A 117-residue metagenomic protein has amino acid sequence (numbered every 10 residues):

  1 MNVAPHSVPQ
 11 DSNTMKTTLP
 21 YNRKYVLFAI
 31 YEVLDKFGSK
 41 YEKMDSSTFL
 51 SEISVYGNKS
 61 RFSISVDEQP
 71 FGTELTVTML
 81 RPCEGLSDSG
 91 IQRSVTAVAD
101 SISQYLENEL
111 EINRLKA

Functional and structural regions predicted by a protein language model:
M1-A117: Ser/Thr-rich, low-complexity intrinsically disordered terminal regions
